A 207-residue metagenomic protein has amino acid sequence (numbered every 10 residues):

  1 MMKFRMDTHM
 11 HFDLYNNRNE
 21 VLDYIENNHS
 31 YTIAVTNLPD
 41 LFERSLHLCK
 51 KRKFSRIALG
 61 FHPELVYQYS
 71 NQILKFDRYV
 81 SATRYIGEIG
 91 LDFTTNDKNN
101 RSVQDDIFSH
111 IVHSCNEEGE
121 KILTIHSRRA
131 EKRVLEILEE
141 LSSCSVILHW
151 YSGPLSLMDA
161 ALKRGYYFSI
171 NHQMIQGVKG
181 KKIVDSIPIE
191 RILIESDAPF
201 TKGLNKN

Functional and structural regions predicted by a protein language model:
M1-N207: Mid-domain alpha/beta scaffold segments of enzyme catalytic cores
